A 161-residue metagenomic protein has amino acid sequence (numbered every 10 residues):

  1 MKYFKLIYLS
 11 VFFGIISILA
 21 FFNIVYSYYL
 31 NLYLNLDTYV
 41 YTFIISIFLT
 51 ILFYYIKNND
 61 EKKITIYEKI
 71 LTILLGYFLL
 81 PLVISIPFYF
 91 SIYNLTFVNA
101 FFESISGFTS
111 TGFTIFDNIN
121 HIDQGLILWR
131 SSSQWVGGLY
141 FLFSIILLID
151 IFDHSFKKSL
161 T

Functional and structural regions predicted by a protein language model:
M1-T161: Membrane-proximal intracellular helices of multi-pass ion channels
